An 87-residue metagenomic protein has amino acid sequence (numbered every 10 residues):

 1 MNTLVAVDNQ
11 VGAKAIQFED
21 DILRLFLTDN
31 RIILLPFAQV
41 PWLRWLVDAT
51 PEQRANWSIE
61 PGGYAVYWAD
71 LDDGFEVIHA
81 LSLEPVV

Functional and structural regions predicted by a protein language model:
M1-V87: Motif-centric detector for short Cys/His coordination patterns
